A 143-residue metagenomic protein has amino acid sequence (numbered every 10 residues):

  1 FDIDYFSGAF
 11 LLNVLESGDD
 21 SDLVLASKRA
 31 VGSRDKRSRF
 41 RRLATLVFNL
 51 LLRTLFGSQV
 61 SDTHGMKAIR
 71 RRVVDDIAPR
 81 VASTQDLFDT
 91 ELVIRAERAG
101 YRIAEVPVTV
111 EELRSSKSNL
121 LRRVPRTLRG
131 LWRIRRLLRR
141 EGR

Functional and structural regions predicted by a protein language model:
Y5-D86, L113-R129, G142-R143: Acceptor/aglycone-binding surface of glycosyltransferases and processive sugar-polymer synthases
D22-L23, A104, V108, W132: Residue-level marker of intrinsically disordered, low-complexity segments enriched for small/polar residues
S58, V81-T84, V93-E111: Catalytic donor-sugar/metal-binding loop of nucleotide-sugar-dependent glycosyltransferases
R70-V73, Y101-R102, I134: Secondary-structure boundary/capping motif
L92, R135-R143: A charged, well-structured terminal subsegment
